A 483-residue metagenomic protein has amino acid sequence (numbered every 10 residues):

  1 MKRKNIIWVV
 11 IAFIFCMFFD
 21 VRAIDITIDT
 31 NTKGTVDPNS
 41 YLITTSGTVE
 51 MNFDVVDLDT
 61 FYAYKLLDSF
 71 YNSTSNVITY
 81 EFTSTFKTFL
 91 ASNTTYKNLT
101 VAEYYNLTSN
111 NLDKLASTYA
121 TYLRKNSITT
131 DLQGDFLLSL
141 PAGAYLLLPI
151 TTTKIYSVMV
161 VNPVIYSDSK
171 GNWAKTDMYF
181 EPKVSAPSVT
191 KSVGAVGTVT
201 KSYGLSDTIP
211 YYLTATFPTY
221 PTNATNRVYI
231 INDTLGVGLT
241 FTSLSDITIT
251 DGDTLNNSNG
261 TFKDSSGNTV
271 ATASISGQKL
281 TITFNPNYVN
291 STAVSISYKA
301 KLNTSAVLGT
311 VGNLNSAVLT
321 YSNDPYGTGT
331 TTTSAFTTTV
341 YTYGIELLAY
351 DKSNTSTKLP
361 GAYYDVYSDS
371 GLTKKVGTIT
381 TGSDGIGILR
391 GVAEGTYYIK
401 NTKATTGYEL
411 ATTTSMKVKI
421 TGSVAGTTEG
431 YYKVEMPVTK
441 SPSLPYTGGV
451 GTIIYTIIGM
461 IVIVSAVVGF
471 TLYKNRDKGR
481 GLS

Functional and structural regions predicted by a protein language model:
K2-S483: Solvent-exposed loop/turn and edge beta-strand elements of beta-rich ligand-binding domains
